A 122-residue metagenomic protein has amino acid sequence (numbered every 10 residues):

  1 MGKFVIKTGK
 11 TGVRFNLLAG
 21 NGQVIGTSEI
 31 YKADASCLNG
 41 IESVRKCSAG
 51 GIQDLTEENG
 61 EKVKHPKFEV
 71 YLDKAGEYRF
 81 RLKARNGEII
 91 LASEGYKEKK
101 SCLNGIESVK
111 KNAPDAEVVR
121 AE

Functional and structural regions predicted by a protein language model:
M1-K10, K46-K74, A116-E122: Intrinsic disorder/low-complexity detector
K3-Y31, G40-V44, K67-D73, E77-K97 (+1 more regions): A structural feature that tracks compact, well-ordered secondary-structure segments with a strong bias toward
K32-D54: Generic amphipathic, hydrophobic interface segment in small proteins and small subunits
L38, K83, N112-V118: Mobile acidic interaction elements
